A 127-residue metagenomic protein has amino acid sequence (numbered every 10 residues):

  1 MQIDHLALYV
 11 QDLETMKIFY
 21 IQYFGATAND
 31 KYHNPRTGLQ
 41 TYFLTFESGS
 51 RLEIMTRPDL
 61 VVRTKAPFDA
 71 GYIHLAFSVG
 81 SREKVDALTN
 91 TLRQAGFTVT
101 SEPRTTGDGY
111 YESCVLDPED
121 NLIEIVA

Functional and structural regions predicted by a protein language model:
M1-K17, Y72-F77: N-terminal beta-strand motif that seeds the catalytic metal site of vicinal oxygen chelate
Y9-L52: Core segments of cupin and vicinal oxygen chelate
T15-I18, Q22, E83-Q94: Replace "anionic and nucleotidyl ligands
N29-D30, I54, D59-T64, S101: A short, acidic/glycine-rich surface segment
R36, F46, P67-D69, T105: A generic structural micro-feature
G38-Y42, I73, G109-S113: Short beta-strand micro-motifs in enzyme catalytic cores
F68, I73-T89: Mid-chain, well-packed structural core segment of small domains
T89-A127: Vicinal oxygen chelate
